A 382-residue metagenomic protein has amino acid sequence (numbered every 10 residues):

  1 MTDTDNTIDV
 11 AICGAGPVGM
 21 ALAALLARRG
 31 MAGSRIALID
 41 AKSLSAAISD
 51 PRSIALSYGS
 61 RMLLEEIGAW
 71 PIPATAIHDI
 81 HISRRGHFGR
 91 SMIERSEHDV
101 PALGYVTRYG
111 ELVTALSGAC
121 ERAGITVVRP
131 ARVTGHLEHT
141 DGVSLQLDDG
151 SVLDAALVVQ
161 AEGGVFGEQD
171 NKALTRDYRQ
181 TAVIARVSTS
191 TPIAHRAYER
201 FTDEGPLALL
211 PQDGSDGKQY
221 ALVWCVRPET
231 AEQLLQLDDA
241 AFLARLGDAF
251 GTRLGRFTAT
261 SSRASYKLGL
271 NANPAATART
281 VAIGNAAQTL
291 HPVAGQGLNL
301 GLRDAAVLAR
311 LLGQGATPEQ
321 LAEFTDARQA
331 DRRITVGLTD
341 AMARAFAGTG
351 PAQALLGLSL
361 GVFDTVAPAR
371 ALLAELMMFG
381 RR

Functional and structural regions predicted by a protein language model:
D3-G16: Beta1/beta-strand and adjacent pyrophosphate-binding region of the FAD-binding site in flavoprotein oxidoreductases
D5, T75-D170, R176-A182: Conserved N-terminal helical subregion
G19-M20: N-terminal Rossmann-fold NAD(P) dinucleotide-binding loop
L25-P51: Glycine-rich FAD pyrophosphate-binding loop
I48-R85: N-terminal FAD cofactor-binding segment of flavoenzymes
L157-L254, T258-R263: Conserved FAD-binding catalytic core of PHBH/FMO-like flavoproteins
Q233-L300, A306-P318: FAD/FMN-dependent oxidoreductases across multiple families
A309-R382: C-terminal helical "tail/cap" subdomain of flavin- and related membrane-associated enzymes
